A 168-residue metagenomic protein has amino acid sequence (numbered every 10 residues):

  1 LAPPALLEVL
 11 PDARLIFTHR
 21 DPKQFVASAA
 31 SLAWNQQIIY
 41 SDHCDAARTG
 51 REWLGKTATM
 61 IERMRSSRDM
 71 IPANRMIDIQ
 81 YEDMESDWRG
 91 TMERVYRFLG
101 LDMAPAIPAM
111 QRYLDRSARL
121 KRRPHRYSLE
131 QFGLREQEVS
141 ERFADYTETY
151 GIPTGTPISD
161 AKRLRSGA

Functional and structural regions predicted by a protein language model:
L1-H19: ATP-dependent NMP and nucleoside kinases share a basic, alpha-helical "lid"
V9, V26-A168: PAPS-dependent sulfotransferases, especially Golgi type II membrane carbohydrate sulfotransferases
R14, D21, L99-D102: C-terminal, active-site-flanking charged/polar segments
R20-D21, D83: Short beta->alpha linker loops
